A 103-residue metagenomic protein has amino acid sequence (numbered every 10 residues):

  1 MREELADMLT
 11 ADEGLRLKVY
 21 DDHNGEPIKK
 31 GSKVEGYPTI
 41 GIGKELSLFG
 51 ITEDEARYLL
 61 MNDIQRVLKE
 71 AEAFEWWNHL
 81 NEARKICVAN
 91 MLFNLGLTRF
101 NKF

Functional and structural regions predicted by a protein language model:
M1-F103: Cell-wall polysaccharide-cleaving catalytic domain and substrate-binding groove, primarily in peptidoglycan/chitin
